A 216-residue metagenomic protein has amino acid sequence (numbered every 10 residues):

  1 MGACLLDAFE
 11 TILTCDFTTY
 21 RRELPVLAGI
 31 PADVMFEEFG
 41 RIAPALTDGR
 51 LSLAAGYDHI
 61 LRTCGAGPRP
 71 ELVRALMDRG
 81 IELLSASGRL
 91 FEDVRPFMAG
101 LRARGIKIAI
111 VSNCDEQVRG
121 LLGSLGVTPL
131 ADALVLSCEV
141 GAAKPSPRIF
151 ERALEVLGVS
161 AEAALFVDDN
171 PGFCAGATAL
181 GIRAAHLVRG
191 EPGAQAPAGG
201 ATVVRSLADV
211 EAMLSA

Functional and structural regions predicted by a protein language model:
M1-L6, R95, A99-G100, A109-A216: Asp-based, Mg2+/Mn2+-dependent phosphohydrolase catalytic module
M1-R95, A103-R104: N-terminal helical cap/lid subdomain that shapes the substrate entry/recognition surface in HAD-like hydrolases
